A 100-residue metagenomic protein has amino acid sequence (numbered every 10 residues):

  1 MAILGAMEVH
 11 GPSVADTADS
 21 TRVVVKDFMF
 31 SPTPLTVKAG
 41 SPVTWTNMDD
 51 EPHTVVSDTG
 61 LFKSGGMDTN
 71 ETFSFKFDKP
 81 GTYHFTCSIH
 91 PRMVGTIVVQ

Functional and structural regions predicted by a protein language model:
A2-Q100: Extracytoplasmic copper-binding redox domains, predominantly the cupredoxin/blue-copper superfamily
